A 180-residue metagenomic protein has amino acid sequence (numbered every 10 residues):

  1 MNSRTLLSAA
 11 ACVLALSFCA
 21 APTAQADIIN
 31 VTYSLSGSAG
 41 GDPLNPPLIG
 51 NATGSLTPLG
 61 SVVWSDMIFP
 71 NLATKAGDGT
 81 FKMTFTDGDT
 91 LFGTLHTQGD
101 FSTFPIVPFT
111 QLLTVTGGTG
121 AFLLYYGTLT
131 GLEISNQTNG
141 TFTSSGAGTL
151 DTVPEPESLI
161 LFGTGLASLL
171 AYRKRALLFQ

Functional and structural regions predicted by a protein language model:
N2-A10: Bacterial N-terminal signal peptides that target proteins for export
A10-S17: Bacterial N-terminal signal peptides
S17, N139, L169-R173: A short hydrophobic/aromatic micro-motif that marks alpha-helical segments and, especially, helix-coil
A20-A26: Sec/Tat signal peptide C-region and signal peptidase I cleavage site
D27-T152: Beta-strand-enriched cores of mature, soluble protein domains
P154-R173: A short, hydrophobic C-terminal helix/tail in secreted or cell-surface proteins
R175-Q180: Short, charged juxtamembrane terminal tails flanking transmembrane helices
